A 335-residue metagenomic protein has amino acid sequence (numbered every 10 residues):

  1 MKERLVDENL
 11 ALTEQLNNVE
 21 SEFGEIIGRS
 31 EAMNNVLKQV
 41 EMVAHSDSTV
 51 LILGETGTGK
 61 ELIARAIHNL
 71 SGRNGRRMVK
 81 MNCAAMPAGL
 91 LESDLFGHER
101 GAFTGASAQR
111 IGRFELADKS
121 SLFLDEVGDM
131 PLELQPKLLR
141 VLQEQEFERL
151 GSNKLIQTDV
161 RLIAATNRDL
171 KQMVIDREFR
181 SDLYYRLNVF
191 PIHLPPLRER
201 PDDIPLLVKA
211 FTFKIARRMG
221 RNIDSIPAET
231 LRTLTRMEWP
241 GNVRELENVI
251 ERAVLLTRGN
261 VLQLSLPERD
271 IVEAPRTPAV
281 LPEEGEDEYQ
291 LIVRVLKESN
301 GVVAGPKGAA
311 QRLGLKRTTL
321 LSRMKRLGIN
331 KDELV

Functional and structural regions predicted by a protein language model:
M1-L53, R269: Flexible nucleotide-interacting loop at or near the entrance of a catalytic core
E3, S71-R76, Q135, G151-R161 (+3 more regions): Nucleotide-binding/hydrolysis machinery
L12, V36, T58, M81 (+12 more regions): Conserved RecA-like P-loop NTPase ATPase core
E22-F23, R29-M33, Q135, P201 (+4 more regions): The cytosolic transmitter module of two-component sensor histidine kinases
E25, K38-G105, E115-P131, P196-P201 (+2 more regions): Conserved post-Walker A coupling segment in P-loop NTPases
A106-R110, P136-I156, A165: Substrate-gripping "pore-loop 1 plus following alpha2 helix"
N248, V280-V335: Bacterial C-terminal helix-turn-helix
